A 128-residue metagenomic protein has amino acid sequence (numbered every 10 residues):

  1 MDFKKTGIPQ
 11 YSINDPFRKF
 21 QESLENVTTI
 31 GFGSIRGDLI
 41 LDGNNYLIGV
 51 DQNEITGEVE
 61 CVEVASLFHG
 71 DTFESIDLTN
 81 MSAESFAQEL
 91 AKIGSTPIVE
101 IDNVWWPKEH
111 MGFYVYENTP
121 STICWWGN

Functional and structural regions predicted by a protein language model:
M1-N128: Short helix/turn-capping signatures at newly exposed starts of structured segments
